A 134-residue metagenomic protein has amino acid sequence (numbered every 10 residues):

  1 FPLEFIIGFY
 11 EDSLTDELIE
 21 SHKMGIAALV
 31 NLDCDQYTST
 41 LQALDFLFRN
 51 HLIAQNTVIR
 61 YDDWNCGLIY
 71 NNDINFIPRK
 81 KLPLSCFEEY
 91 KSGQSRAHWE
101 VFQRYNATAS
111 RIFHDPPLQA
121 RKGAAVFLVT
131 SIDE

Functional and structural regions predicted by a protein language model:
F1-E4, Y105-A107: A structural motif corresponding to the C-terminal end of an alpha-helix and its immediate exit/capping segment
L3-N72: Active-site segment flanking the S-adenosylmethionine/decSAM binding pocket in AdoMet-dependent transferases
C66-E134: Rossmann-like AdoMet/SAM-dependent catalytic core
